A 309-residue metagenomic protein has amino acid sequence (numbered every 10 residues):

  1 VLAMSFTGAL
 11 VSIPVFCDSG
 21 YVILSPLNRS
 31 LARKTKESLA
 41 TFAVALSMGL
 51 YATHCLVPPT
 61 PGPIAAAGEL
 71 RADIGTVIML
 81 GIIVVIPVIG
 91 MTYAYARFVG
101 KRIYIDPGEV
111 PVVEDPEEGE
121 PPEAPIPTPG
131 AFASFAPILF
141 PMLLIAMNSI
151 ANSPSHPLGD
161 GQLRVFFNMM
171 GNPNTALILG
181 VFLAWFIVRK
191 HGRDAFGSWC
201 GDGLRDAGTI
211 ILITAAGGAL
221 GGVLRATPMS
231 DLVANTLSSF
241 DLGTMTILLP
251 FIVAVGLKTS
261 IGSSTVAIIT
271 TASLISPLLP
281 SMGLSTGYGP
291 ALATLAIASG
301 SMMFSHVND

Functional and structural regions predicted by a protein language model:
V1, A9-L10, F135, M169-M229: Core transmembrane alpha-helical segments of multi-pass membrane transporters/permeases
V1, P26-K34, G108, V112 (+3 more regions): Short amphipathic alpha-helical coupling elements at transmembrane boundaries
V1, S30-T41, A67-G75, G100-Y104 (+3 more regions): Juxtamembrane helix-boundary/capping and inter-helix hinge elements in multi-pass membrane proteins
V1-L27, Y51, I211-A219, L224 (+2 more regions): Hydrophobic alpha-helical transmembrane segments of multi-pass integral membrane proteins, predominantly secondary
L2-S12, T35-C55, D73-I82, I86 (+2 more regions): Alpha-helical transmembrane segments of multi-pass membrane proteins
P59-M79, E109-V113, H156-D160, S281 (+1 more regions): Transmembrane alpha-helical segments and their short flanking loops that form helix-hairpins/helix-helix interfaces
P63-A72, N152-F167, D194-G197, V223-S239: Membrane-interface helix termini and inter-helical loops of multi-pass transporters
M79-S198: Long, contiguous bundles of hydrophobic transmembrane helices that form the permeation core of multi-pass
